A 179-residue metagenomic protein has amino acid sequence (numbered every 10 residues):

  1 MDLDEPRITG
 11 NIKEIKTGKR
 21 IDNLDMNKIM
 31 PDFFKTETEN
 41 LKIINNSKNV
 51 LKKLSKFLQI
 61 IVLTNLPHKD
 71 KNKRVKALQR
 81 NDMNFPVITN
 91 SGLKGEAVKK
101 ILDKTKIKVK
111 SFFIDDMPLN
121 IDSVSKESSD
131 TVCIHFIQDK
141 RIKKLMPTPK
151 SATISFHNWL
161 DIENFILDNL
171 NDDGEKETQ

Functional and structural regions predicted by a protein language model:
M1-D32: Conserved phosphoryl-transfer catalytic core
R20-N23, P31-I61, H68-V75: Short, acidic loop-to-helix structural element flanking the phosphoryl-transfer center in phosphate-processing enzymes
L58, K108-S111, T131: Short coil/turn segments at beta-strand junctions that form active-site/ligand-binding loops
L63-H68, V75, R80-A97: A short, structured active-site edge motif that brings together acidic residues
P86-G92, T153-D161: Short acidic-hydrophobic, aromatic-tinged amphipathic segments that line or gate anion-handling sites
G95-K100, I142-S151, F165-L167: Short, charged, surface-exposed secondary-structure boundary motifs
G95-S125: Conserved Lys-Pro-Asp/Glu-containing loop-to-beta segment of HAD-superfamily phosphomonoesterases, centered on
F113-I114, P118-H157: Acidic, Mg2+-coordinating phosphoryl-transfer loop and its flanking beta/alpha structural elements, shared across
